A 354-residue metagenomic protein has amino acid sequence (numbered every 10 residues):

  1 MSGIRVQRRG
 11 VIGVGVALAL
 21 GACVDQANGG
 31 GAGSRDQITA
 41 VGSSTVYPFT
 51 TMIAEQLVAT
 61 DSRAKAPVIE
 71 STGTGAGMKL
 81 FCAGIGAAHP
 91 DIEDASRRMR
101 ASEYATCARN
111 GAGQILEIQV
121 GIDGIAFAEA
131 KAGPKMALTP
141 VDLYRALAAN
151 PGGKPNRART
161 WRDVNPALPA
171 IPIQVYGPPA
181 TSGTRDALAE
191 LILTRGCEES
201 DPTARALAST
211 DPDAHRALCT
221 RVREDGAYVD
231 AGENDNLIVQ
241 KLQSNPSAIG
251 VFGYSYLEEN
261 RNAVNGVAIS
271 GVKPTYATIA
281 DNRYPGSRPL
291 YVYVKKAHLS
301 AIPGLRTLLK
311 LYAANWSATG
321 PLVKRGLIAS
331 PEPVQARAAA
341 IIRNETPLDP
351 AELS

Functional and structural regions predicted by a protein language model:
S2-L18: N-terminal secretory signal peptides and thylakoid transit peptides that target proteins across membranes
C23-S354: Flexible loop/hinge segments at secondary-structure junctions
